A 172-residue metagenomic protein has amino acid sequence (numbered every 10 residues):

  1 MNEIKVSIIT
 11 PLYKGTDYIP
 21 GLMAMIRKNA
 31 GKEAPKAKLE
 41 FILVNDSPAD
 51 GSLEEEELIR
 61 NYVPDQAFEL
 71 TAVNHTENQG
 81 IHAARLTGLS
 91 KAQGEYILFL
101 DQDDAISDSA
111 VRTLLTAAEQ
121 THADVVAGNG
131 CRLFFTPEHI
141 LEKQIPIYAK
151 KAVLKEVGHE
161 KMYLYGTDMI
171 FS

Functional and structural regions predicted by a protein language model:
I4-S7, M25, E40: Cell-envelope/extracellular polymer assembly enzymes that use nucleotide-activated donors
G15-G31: Short, well-formed alpha-helical segments that are part of the catalytic scaffolds of diverse glycosyltransferases
N45-E56, E77: A conserved acidic beta->alpha catalytic loop
D46, L100-Q102, A127: Active-site acidic Asp-centered loop
A49, Q79, D103-A105: Acidic metal-phosphate-binding loop of nucleotide-sugar-dependent transferases
H75-A92: Glycine-rich, basic loop-to-helix element that forms the pyrophosphate-binding segment of sugar-nucleotide handling
I97: Short aromatic/hydrophobic "clamp" motif used to bind/position activated sugar donors
A105-S172: Donor-binding/catalytic cores of nucleotide-activated saccharide and glycerol-phosphate transferases/polymerases
